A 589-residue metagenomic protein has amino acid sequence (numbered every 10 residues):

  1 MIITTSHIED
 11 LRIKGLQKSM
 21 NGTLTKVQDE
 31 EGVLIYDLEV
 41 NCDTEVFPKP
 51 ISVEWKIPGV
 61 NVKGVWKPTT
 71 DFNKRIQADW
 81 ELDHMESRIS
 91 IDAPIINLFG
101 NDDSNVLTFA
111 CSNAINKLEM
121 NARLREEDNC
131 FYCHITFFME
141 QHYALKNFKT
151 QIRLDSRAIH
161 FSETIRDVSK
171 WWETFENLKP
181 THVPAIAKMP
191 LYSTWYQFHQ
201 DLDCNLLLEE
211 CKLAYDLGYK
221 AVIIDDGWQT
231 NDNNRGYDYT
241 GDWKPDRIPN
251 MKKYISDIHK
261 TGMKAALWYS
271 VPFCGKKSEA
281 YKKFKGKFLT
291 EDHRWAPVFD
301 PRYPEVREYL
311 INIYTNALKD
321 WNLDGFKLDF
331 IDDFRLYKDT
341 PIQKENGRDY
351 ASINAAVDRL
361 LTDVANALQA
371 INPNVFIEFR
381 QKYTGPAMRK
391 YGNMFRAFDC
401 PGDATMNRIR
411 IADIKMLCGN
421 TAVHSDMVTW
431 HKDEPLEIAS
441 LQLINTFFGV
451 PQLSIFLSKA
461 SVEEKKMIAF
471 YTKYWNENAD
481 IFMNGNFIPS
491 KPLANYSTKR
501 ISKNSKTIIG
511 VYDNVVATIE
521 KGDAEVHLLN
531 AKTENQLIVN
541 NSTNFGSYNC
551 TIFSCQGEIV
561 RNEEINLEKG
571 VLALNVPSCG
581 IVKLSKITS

Functional and structural regions predicted by a protein language model:
M1-W172, L178, Y548-C550, Q556 (+1 more regions): N-terminal accessory beta-strand-rich subdomains and adjacent acidic, glycine-rich linkers that precede catalytic cores
T136, H142, N147-K149, L360-S585: Active-site-proximal substrate-binding groove within the catalytic cores of carbohydrate-active enzymes
S162-K179, A221-I224, R247-R294, N374-E378 (+1 more regions): Glycine-rich, aromatic-flanked loop segments that form ligand/cofactor-binding clefts across common enzyme folds
H182, M189, Y196-Q200, K264-D320: Active-site-adjacent "subsite" loops/lids of carbohydrate-active enzymes
I186-P190, G218-K220, H259-A265, N322-D324 (+1 more regions): Short, well-ordered coil/turn segments that N-cap beta-strands
K188-T194, V222-I224, A265-Y269, F326-L328 (+2 more regions): Hydrophobic faces of well-ordered beta-strands that scaffold small-molecule active sites in alpha/beta enzyme cores
L206-Q229, D320, D324: Catalytic domains of carbohydrate-active enzymes, especially glycoside hydrolases
W228-Y254, S278-P304, D333-D358, V364: Aromatic- and acidic-residue-enriched carbohydrate-binding clefts of CAZyme catalytic domains
